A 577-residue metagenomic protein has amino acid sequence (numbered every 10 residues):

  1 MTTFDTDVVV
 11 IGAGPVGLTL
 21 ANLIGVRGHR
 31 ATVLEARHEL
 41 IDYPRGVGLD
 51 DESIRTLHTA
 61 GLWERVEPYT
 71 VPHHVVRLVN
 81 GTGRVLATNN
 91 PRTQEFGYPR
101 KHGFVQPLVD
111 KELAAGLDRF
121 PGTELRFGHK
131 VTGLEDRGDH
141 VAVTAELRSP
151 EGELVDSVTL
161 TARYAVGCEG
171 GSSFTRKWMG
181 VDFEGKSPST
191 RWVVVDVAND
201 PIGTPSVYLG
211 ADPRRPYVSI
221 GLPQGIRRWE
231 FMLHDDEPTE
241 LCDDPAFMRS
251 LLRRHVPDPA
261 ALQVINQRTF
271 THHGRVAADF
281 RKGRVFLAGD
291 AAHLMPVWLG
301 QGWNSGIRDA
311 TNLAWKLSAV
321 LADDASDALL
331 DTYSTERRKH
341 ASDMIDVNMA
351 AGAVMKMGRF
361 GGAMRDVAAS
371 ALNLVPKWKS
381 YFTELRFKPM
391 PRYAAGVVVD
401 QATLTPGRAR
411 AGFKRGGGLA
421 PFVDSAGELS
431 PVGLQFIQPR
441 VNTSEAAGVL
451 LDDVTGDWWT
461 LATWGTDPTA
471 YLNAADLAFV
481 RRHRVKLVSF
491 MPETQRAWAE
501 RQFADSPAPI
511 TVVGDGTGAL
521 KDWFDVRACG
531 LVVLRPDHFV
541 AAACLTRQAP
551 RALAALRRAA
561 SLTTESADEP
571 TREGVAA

Functional and structural regions predicted by a protein language model:
T2-D7, I11, R27, G83 (+4 more regions): Helical substrate-recognition/capping region of FAD-dependent monooxygenase/halogenase enzymes
F4-T6, E153-Y164: Core beta-strand elements of the Rossmann-like FAD/NAD(P) dinucleotide-binding domain in flavoenzyme oxidoreductases
G17-L18: N-terminal Rossmann-fold NAD(P) dinucleotide-binding loop
G25-R45: Glycine-rich FAD pyrophosphate-binding loop
R45, L49-D118, L222: Active-site-adjacent segment of FAD-dependent monooxygenases/related oxidoreductases
A114-D118, G138-H140, Y164-H273, A277: Conserved FAD-binding catalytic core of PHBH/FMO-like flavoproteins
F127-V141: A conserved short coil-to-beta-strand element within the FAD-binding core of flavoproteins
C242-S305, A325, V347, M390-P391 (+1 more regions): FAD/FMN-dependent oxidoreductases across multiple families
